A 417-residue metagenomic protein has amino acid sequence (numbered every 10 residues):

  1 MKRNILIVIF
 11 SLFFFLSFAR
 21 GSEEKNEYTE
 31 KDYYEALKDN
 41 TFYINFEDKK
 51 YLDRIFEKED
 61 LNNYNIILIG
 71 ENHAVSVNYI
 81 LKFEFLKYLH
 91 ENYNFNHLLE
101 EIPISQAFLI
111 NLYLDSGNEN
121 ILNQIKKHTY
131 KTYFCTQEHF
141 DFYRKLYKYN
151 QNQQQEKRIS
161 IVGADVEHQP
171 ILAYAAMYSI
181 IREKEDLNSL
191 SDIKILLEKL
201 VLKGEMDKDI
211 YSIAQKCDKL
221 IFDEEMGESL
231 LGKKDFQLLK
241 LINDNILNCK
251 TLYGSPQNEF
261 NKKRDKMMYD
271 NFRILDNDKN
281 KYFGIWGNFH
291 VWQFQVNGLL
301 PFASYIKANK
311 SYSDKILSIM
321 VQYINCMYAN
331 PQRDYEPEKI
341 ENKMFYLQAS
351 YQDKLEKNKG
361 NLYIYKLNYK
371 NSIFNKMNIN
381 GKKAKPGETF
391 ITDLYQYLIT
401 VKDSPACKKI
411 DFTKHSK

Functional and structural regions predicted by a protein language model:
K2-I9: Sec-dependent signal peptide recognition, specifically the positively charged N-region followed immediately by
F10-A19: Hydrophobic h-region of N-terminal signal peptides that target proteins for export in Gram-negative bacteria
A19-I66, E119-I121, K148: N- or domain-start disorder-to-order transition segments that initiate the globular core
Y28-Y34, D39, Y51, D276 (+1 more regions): C-terminal regions of proteins
Y51-E100, I104-N111: An N-terminal structural lobe/cap that precedes and organizes the functional/catalytic core across diverse proteins
I67-L68, N96-E101, S160-G163, Y282-I285 (+1 more regions): Structural recognition of the beta-strand scaffold that forms the well-ordered cores of secreted hydrolase catalytic
S76-I80, Q106-N111, P170-A173, V291-Q295 (+1 more regions): Extracytoplasmic/secreted cell-surface and envelope-processing proteins
Y113-L275, W286-N288: A substrate-binding/cap region within the structured catalytic cores of diverse enzymes
